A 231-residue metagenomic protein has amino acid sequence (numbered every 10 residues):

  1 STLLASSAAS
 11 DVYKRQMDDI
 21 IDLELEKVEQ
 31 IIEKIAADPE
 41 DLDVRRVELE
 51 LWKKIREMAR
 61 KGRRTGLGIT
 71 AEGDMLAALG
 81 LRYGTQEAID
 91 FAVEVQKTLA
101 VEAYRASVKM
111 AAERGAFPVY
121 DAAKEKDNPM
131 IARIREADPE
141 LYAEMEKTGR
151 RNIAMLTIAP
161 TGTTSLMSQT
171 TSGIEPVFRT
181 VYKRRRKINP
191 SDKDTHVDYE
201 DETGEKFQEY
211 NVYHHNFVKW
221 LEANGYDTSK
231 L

Functional and structural regions predicted by a protein language model:
S1, M17-E33, D41, I131 (+2 more regions): Catalytic alpha/beta core of large soluble enzyme barrels
T2-A9, Y13: Single conserved hydrophobic/aromatic residue that forms the stacking wall/gate of nucleotide- or nucleobase-binding
S6-S7, R82-E94, I174-N189: Short alpha-helical "patches" and their helix-cap loops
D11-R56, R60, R82-T161, Q169: Internal maturation/activation junctions in enzymes
R63-A78, T163-L166: Contiguous, well-ordered alpha-helical segments that form the cores/surfaces of helical PPI scaffolds
G73-M75, E87, Q169, T180: Residue-level recognition of conserved structural "scaffold" positions that shape functional pockets and channels
